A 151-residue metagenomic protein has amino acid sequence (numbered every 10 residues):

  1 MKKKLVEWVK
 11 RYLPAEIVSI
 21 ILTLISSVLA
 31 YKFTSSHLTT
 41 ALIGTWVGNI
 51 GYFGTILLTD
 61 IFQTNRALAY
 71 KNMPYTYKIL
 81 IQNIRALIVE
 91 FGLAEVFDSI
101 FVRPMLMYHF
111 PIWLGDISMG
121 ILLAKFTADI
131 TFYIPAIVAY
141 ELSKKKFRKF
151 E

Functional and structural regions predicted by a protein language model:
M1-A94, I100-E151: Juxtamembrane/disordered regions of integral membrane proteins
